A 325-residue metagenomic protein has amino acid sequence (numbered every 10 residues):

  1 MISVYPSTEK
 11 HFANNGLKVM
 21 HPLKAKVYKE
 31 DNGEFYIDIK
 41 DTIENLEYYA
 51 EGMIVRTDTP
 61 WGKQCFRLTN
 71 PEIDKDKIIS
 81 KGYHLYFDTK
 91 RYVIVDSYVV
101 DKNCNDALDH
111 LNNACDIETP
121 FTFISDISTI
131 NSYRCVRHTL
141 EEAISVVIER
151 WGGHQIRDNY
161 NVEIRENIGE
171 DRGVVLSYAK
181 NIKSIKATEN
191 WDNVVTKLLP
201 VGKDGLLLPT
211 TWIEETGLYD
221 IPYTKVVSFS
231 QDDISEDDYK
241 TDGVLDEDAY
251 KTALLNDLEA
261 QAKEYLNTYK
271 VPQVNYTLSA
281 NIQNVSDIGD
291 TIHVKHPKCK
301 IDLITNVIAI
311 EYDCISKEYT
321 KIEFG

Functional and structural regions predicted by a protein language model:
M1-K18, D171-R172: Polar/acidic, low-complexity leader/linker segments enriched in S/T/G and N/D
F12-L23, K40-T57: Short, surface-exposed loop/strand segments
H21-N45, K183-G325: An acidic/polar, Gly/Ser/Thr-rich interaction patch typically located in mid-to-C-terminal regions of proteins
K24-K26, N32, A107-C135: N-terminal export/assembly leaders
E44, A50-P120: Surface-exposed cap/loop segments at beta↔alpha junctions
V55-K81, N181, H293-K317: Short beta-strand and beta-hairpin "edge-sheet" elements
N70-T89, T122-L199, D204: Short beta-strand-centered interaction patches in the first periplasmic/extracellular domains of large envelope
